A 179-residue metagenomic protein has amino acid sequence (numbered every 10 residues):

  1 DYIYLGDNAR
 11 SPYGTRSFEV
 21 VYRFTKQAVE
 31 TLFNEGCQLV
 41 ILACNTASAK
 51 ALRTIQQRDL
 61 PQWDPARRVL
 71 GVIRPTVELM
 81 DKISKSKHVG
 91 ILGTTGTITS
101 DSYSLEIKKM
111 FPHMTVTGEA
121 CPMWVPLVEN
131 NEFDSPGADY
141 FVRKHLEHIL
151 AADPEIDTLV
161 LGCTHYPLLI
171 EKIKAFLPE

Functional and structural regions predicted by a protein language model:
D1-E179: Non-catalytic structural scaffold of enzyme domains
